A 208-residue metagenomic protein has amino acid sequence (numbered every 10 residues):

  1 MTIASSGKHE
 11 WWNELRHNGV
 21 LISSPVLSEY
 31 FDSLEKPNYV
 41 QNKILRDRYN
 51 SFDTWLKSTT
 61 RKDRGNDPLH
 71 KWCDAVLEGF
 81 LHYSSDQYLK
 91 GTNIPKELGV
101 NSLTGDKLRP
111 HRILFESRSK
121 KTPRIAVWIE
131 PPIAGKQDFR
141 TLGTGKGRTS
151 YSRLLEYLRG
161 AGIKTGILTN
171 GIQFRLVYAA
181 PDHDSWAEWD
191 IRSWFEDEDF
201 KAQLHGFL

Functional and structural regions predicted by a protein language model:
M1-L208: Nucleic acid-processing catalytic cores of prokaryotic defense/repair systems
